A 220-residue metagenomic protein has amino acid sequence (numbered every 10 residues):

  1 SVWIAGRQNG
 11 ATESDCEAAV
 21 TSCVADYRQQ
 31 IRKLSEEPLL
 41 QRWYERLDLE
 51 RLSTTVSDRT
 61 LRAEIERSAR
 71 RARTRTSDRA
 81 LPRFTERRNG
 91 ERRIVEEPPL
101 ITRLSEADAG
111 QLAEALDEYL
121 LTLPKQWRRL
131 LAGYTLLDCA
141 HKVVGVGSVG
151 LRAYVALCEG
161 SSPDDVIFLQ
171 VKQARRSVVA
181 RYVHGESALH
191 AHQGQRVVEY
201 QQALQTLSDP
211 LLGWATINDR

Functional and structural regions predicted by a protein language model:
S1-T74, D117-R220: Conserved ATP-binding subdomain of kinase catalytic cores across diverse folds
R46-E114: Long, low-complexity segments enriched in small/aliphatic residues
